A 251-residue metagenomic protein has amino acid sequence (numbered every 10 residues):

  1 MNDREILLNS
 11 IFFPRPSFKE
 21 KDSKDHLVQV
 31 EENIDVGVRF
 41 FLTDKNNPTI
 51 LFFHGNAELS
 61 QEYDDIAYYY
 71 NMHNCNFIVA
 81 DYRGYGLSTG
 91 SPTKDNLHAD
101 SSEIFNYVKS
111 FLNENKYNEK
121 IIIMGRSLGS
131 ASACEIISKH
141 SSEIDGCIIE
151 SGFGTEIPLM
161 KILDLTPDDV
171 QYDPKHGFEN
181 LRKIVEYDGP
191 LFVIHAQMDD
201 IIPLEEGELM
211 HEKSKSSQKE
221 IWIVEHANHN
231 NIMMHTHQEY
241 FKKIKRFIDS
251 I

Functional and structural regions predicted by a protein language model:
M1-V30, I34-R39: An N-terminal hydrophobic leader/cap segment in hydrolases
N56-Y69, T89: The serine-hydrolase catalytic nucleophile loop
Y70-T89: Conserved alpha/beta-hydrolase
P92-E114: Alpha/beta-hydrolase active-site loop
S132-G189: Hydrolase active-site cap/lid region
Y187-D188, V193-H195, D199: Short beta-strand/loop motif that positions the catalytic acidic residue of the alpha/beta-hydrolase fold
M198-I202, H229-N231: Acidic catalytic loop of the alpha/beta-hydrolase fold
L209-E212, S216-I251: C-terminal catalytic histidine-bearing segment of alpha/beta-hydrolase fold enzymes
